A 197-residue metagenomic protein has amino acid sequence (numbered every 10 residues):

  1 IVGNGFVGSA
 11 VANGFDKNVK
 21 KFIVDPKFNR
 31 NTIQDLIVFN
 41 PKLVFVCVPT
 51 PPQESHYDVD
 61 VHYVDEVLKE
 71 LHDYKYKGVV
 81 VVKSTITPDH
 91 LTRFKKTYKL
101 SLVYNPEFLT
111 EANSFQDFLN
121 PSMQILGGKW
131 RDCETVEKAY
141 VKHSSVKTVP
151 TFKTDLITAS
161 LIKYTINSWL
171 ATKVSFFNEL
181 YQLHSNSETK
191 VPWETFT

Functional and structural regions predicted by a protein language model:
I1-T197: Structural/interface elements that position substrates and couple domains in central-metabolism enzymes
